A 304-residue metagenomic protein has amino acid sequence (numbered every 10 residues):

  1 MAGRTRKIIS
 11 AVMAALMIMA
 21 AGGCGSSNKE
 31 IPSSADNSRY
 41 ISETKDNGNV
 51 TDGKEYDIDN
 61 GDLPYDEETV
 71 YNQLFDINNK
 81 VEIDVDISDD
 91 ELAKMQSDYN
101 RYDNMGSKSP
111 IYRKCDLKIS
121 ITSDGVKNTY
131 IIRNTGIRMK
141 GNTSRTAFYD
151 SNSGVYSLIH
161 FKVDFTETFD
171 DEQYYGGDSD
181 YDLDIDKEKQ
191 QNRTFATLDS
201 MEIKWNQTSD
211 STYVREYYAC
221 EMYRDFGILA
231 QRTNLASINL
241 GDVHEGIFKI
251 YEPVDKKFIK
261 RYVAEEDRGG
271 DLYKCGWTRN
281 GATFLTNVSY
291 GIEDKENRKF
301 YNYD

Functional and structural regions predicted by a protein language model:
M1-V12: Bacterial N-terminal signal peptides that target proteins for export
V12, L16-I18: Residue-level detector of intrinsically disordered terminal segments
M19-G23: C-terminal motif of bacterial Sec signal peptides marking the signal peptidase cleavage site
C24-D304: Phosphate/dinucleotide-binding and metal-coordinating scaffold of catalytic cores in nucleotide-dependent enzymes
